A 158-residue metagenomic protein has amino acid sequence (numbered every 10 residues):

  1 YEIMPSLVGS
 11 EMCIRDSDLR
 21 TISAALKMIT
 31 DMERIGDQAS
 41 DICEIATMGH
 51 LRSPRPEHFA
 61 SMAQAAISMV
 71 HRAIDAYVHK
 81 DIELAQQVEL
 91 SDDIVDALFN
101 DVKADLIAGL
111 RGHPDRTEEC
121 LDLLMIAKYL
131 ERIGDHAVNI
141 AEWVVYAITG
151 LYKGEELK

Functional and structural regions predicted by a protein language model:
Y1-G9, C13: Single conserved hydrophobic/aromatic residue that forms the stacking wall/gate of nucleotide- or nucleobase-binding
S10-K158: Cytosolic, long alpha-helical scaffolding segments
